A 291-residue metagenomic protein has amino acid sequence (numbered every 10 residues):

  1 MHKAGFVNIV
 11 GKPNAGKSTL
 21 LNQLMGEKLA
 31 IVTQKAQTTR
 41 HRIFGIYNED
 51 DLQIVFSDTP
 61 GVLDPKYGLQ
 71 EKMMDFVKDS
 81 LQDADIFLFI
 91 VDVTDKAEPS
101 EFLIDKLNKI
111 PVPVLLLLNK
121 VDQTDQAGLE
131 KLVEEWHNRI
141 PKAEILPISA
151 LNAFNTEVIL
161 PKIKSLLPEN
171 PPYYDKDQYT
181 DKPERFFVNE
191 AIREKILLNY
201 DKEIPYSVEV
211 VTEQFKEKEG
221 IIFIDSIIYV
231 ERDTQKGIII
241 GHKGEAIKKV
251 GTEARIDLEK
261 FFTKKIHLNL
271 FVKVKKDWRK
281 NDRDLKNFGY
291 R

Functional and structural regions predicted by a protein language model:
M1-L81: Conserved G1/Walker A P-loop phosphate-binding module
G16, N155, A246: Conserved glycine(s) of the Walker
A30-V32, P99, P171-D175, L198-E209: Active-site phosphate-binding and catalytic loops of NTP-dependent enzymes
T39, V62-D64, K96-A97, T124-D125 (+1 more regions): Catalytic P-loop NTPase motifs of RecA-like helicase/translocase cores
N48-D51, D75-A143, K216-K218: Conserved C-terminal guanine-recognition region of P-loop GTPase G domains, centered on the G4
D58, N119, S149: Active-site glycine-centered loops adjacent to acidic/histidine catalytic or metal-binding residues that shape
P113, D122-T180, E184: Canonical P-loop GTPase G-domain recognition
E184-R291: P-loop NTP-binding site
